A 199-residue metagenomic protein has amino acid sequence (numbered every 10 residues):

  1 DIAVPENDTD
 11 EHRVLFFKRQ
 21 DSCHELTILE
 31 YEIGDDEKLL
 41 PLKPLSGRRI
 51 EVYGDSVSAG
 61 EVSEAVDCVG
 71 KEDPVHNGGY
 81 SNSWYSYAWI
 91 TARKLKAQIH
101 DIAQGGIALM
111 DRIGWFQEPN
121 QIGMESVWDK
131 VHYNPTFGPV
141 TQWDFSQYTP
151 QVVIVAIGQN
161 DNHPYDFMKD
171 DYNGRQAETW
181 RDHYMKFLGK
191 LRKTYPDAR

Functional and structural regions predicted by a protein language model:
D1, L95, Y184-F187: Extended, compositionally biased low-complexity polar/Lys-Gly-rich tracts and adjacent boundary/linker regions are
D1-S83: N-terminal secretory targeting modules
H12-R13, R49-I50, Q151-V153, A198-R199: Hydrophobic beta-strand segments of well-ordered beta-sheets in folded domains
L15-H24, D73-R181: Conserved SGNH/GDSL esterase-like catalytic core that processes O-acyl groups on lipids and polysaccharides
L40-K43, G138-T149, L191-Y195: Surface-exposed acidic, glycine-flexible loop patches that form ligand/cofactor-binding and adhesion interfaces
D55-S58, K96, G158, P196: Residue-level marker of positions within ordered structural domains that often coincide with functionally constrained
I154-D161, L188-R199: Active-site segments of SGNH/GDSL-like serine hydrolases that catalyze O-acetyl group transfer/hydrolysis on lipids
